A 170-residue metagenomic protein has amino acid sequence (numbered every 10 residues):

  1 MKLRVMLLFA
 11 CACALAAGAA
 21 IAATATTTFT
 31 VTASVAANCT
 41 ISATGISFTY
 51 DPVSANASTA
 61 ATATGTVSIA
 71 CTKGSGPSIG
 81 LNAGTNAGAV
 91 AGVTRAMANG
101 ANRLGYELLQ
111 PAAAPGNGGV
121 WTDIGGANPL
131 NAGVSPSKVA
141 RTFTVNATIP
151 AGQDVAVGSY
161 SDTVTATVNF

Functional and structural regions predicted by a protein language model:
M1-L8: Bacterial N-terminal signal peptides that target proteins for export
L8-L15: Hydrophobic helical h-region of N-terminal Sec-dependent signal peptides in bacterial secretory/periplasmic proteins
C11, G105-E107, N146: Ordered hydrophobic segments in well-structured contexts
A17-A19: N-terminal signal peptide c-region/cleavage motif recognized by signal peptidases
A22-A98, L130-F170: N-terminal small/polar-rich segments of proteins
N82-G84, E107-A112: Predominantly extracellular/luminal cell-surface or secreted proteins
N102-G105, P115: Surface-exposed, low-hydrophobicity beta-strand/loop segments enriched in small/polar/acidic residues
A112-V139: Extracellular beta-sheet repeat scaffolds used for adhesion and glycan interaction
